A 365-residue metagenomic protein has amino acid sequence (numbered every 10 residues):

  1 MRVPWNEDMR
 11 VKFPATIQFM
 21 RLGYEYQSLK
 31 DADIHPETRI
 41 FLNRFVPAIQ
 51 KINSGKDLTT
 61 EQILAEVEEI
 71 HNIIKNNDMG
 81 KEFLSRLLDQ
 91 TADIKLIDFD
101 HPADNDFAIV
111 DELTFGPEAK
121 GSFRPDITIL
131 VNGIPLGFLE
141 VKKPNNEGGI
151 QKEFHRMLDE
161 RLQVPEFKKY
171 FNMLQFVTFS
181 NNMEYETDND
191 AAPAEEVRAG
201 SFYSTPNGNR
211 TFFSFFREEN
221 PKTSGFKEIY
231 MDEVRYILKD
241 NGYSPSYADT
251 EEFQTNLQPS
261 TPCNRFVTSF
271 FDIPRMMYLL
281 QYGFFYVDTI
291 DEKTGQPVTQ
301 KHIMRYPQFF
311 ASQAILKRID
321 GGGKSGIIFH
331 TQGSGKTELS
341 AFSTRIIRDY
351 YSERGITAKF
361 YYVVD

Functional and structural regions predicted by a protein language model:
R2-F360: ATP-dependent helicase/translocase motor core
Y361-D365: A short hydrophobic beta-strand->loop->alpha-helix junction that borders the nucleotide-binding pocket of P-loop NTPases
